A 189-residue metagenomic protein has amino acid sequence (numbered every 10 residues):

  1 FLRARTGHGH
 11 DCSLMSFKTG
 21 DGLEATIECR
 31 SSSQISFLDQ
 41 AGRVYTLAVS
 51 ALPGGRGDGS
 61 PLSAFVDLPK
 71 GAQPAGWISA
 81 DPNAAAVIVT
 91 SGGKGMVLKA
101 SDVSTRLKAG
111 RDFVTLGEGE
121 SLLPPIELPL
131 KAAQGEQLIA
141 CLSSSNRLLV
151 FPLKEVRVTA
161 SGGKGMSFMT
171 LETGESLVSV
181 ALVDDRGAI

Functional and structural regions predicted by a protein language model:
F1-I189: Short, structured "edge-of-domain" segments at secondary-structure transitions
